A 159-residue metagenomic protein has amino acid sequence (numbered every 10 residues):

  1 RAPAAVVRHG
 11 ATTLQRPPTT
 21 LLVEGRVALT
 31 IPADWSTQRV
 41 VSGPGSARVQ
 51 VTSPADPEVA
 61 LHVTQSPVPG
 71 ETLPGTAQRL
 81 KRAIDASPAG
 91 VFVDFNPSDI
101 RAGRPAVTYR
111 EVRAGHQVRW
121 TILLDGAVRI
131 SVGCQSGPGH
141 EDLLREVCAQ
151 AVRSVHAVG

Functional and structural regions predicted by a protein language model:
R1-A5: Hydrophobic single-pass membrane-targeting/anchoring helices
R8-G43: N-terminal "mature-domain start" segment
H9-T13, R39-V147, R153: Conserved polar/disulfide-associated segments of primarily extracytoplasmic proteins
V158-G159: Short, solvent-exposed mixed-charge patches
